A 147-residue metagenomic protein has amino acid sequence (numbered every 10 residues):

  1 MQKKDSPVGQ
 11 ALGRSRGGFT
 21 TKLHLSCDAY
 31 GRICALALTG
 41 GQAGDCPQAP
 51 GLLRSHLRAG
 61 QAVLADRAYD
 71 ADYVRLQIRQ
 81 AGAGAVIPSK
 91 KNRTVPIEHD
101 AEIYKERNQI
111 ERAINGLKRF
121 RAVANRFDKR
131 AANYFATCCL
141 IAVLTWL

Functional and structural regions predicted by a protein language model:
M1-K91, C138-A142: Polybasic low-complexity intrinsically disordered regions
R75-G82, P96, A101-L147: Basic, amphipathic alpha-helical segments enriched in Lys/Arg and hydrophobic/aromatic residues
